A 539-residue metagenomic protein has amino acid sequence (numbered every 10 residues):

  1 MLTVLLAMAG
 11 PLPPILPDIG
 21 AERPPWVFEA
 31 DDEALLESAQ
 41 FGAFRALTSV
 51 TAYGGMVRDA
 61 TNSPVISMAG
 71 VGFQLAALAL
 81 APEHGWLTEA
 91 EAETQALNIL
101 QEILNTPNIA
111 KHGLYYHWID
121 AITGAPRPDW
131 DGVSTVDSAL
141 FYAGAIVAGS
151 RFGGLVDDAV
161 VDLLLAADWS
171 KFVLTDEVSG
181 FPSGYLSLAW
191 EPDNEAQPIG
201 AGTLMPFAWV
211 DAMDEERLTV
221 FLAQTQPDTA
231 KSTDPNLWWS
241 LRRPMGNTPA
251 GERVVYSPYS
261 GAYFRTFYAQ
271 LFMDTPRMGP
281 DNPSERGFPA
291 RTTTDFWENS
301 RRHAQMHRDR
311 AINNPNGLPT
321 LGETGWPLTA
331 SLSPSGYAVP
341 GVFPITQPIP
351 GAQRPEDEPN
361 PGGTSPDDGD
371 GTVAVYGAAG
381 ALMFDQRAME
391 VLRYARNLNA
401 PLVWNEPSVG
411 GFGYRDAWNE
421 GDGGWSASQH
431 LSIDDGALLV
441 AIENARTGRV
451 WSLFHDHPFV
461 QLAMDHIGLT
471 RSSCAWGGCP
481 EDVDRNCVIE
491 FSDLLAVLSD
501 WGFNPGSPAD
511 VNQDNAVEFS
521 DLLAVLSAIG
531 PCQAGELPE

Functional and structural regions predicted by a protein language model:
M1-A7: Bacterial N-terminal signal peptides
A9, C474-E539: Cellulosome-associated attachment modules in secreted, modular CAZymes
G10-W476: Ser/Thr/Asn(+Pro)-rich, low-complexity disordered segments
